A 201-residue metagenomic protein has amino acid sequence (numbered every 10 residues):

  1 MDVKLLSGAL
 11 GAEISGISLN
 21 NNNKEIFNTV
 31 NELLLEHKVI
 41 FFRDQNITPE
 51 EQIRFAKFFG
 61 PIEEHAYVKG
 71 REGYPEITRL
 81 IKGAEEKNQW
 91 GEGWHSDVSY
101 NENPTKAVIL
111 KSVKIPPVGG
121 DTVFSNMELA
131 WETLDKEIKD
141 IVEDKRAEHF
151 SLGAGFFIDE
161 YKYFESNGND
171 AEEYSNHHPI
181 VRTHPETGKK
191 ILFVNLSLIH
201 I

Functional and structural regions predicted by a protein language model:
M1-I199: Non-heme Fe(II) oxygenase catalytic core, chiefly the N-lobe of the double-stranded beta-helix
